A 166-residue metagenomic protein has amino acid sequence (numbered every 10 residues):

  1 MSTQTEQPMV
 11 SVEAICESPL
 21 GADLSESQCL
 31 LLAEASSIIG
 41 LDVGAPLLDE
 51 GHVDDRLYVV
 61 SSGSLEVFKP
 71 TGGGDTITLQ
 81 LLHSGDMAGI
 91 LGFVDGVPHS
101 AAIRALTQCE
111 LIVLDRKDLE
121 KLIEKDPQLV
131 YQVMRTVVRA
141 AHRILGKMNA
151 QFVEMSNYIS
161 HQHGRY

Functional and structural regions predicted by a protein language model:
M1-Y166: Cytosolic regulatory regions built on CNB/CRP/Popeye-like sensor folds
